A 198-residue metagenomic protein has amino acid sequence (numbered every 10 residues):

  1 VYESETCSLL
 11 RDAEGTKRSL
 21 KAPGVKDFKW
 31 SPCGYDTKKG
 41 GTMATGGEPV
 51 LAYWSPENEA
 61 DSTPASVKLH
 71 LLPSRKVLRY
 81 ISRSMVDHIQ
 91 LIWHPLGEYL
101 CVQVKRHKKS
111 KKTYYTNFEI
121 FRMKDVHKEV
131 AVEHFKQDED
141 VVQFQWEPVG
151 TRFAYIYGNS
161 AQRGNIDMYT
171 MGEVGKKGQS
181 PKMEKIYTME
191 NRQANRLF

Functional and structural regions predicted by a protein language model:
V1, G47, A52-D61, C101-K108 (+2 more regions): Beta-strand C-termini and the immediately following turn/loop, strongest in propeller blades
V1-E5, P64-L72, K111-K112, T116-R122 (+1 more regions): WD40-repeat beta-propellers
E5-K38, M43, R75-K76: Asp-box/WD-like beta-propeller blade repeats and closely related beta-sheet repeat scaffolds
T6-L9, K124-D125, M171-G178: Short loop/turn segments immediately following beta-strands, especially the blade-tip and inter-blade linker loops
L10-D12, V77-R79, E129-V132, E184-I186: A structural motif specific to WD40 beta-propellers
K17-A22, I81-M85, E133-D138, T188-Q193: Surface loop/turn motifs at the tips and blade-to-blade linkers of beta-strand repeat domains
G24, D87, Y114, D140-V142: Beta-rich catalytic cores
D27-W54, Q90-Y99, Q143-F153, E173 (+2 more regions): Blade-terminus and WD-like Trp-Asp/Gly-His loop motifs, strongest in beta-propeller folds
